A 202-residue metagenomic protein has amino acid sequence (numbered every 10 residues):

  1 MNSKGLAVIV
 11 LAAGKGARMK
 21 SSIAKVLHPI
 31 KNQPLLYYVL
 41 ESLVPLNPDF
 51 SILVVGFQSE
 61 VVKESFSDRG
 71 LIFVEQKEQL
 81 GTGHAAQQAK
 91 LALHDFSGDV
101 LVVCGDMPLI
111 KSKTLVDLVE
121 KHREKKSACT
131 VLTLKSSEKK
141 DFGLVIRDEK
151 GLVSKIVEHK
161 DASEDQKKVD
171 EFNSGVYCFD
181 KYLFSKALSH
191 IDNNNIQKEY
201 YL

Functional and structural regions predicted by a protein language model:
M1-A7, P34-C104, P108-K113, D117-E120 (+1 more regions): Conserved N-terminal catalytic core of the sugar/cofactor nucleotidyltransferase
M1-S21: N-terminal nucleotide-binding beta1-loop-alpha1 segment
L11-A13, V54, V102-C104, V131-K135 (+2 more regions): Short beta-strand segments
S22-V39: Short catalytic helix/loop segments, enriched in acidic residues and glycine and frequently bearing histidine
P29, L109, C178: Short aromatic/basic micro-patch
E124-K135, G143: A short, conserved acidic/glycine-rich loop-to-beta-strand motif that forms the donor nucleotide-sugar/metal
I146-L152: Short acidic-glycine loop/turn motifs at beta-strand connectors
V153-L202: Catalytic-core segments of class I nucleotidyltransferases/pyrophosphorylases that form NMP-activated intermediates
